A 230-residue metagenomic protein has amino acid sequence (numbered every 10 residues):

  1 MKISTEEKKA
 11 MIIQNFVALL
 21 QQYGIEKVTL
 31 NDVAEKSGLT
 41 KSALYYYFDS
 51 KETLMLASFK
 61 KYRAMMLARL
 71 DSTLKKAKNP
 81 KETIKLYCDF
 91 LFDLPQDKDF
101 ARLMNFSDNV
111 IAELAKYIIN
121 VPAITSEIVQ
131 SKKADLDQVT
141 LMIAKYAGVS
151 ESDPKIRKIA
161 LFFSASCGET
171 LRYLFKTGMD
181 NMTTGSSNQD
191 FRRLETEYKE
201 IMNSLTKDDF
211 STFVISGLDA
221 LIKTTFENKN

Functional and structural regions predicted by a protein language model:
I3-K8: Short, Lys/Arg-enriched anionic-surface-contact patches
M11, N15, L19-T53, A57: Helix-turn-helix
M11, N15-Q22, R69-K76, V110-E113 (+1 more regions): Solvent-exposed, amphipathic alpha-helical segments
A57, D71-A101, S152-F163: Hydrophobic alpha-helical connector segments
K60-M66: Short, basic, alpha-helical segments at the C-terminal edge of helix-turn-helix-like DNA-binding modules
F92-L141: Short secondary-structure transition hinges
D137-D153, R157, L161-N230: C-terminal peripheral helix-coil segments that are non-catalytic and often amphipathic
